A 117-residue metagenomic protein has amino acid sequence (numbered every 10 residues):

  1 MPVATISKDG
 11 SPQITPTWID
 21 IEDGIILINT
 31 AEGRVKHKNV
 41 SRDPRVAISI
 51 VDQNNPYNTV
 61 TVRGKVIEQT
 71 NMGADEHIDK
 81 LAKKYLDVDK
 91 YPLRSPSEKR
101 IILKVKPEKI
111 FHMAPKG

Functional and structural regions predicted by a protein language model:
M1-E32, V40, V46-I50: Short beta-strand segments
P12, H37, A114: Short acidic/glycine-rich loop or secondary-structure boundary segments that cap or lie
I14, I21-D23, S41-R45, N55-R63 (+1 more regions): Short connector loops at helix/strand junctions that flank enzyme active sites, especially segments positioning acidic
W18, K38, L93-S95: Short secondary-structure boundary/capping segments
R34-K36, N55: Short, surface-exposed beta-strand-loop junctions and turns on beta-sheet-rich folds
N39, D43, K116-G117: Residue-level signal for well-ordered alpha-helical positions
D52-Q53, E108: Short secondary-structure boundary segments
N58-G117: Charged, gly/pro-rich active-site loop segments
